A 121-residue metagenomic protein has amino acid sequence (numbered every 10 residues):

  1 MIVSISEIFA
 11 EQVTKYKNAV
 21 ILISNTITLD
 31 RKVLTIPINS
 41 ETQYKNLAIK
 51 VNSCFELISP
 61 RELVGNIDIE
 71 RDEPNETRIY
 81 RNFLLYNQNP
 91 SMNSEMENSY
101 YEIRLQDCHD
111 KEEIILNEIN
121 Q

Functional and structural regions predicted by a protein language model:
F9-Q121: N- and C-terminal low-complexity/disordered segments
